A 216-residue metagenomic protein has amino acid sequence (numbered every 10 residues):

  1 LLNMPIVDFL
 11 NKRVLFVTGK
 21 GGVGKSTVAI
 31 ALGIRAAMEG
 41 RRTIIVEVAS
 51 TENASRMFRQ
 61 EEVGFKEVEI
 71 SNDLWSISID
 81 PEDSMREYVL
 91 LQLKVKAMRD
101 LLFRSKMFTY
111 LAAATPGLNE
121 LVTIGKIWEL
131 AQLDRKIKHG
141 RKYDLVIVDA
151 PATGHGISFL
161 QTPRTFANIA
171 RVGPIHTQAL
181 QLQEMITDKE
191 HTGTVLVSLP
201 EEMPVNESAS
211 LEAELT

Functional and structural regions predicted by a protein language model:
N3-F9, V23, T27-A31, M38-E39 (+5 more regions): Conserved catalytic-core segment of NTP-binding enzymes
G19: The Walker A (P-loop) glycine that initiates the GxxxxGKT/S ATP-binding motif of P-loop NTPases
R35-R104: N-terminal phosphate/diphosphate-binding loop that engages ATP/GTP or pyrophosphate donors across diverse enzyme folds
A36-E39, V63-I77, L111-K126, A150-L160: Charged, low-complexity, helix/coiled-coil-prone segments
E82-D83, Y110-N119, F166-P174: Flexible beta-alpha connector loops of hexameric P-loop NTPases
L90-A131: ATP-hydrolysis module of ASCE/P-loop NTPase motor domains, specifically the Walker B Asp-Glu catalytic pair
